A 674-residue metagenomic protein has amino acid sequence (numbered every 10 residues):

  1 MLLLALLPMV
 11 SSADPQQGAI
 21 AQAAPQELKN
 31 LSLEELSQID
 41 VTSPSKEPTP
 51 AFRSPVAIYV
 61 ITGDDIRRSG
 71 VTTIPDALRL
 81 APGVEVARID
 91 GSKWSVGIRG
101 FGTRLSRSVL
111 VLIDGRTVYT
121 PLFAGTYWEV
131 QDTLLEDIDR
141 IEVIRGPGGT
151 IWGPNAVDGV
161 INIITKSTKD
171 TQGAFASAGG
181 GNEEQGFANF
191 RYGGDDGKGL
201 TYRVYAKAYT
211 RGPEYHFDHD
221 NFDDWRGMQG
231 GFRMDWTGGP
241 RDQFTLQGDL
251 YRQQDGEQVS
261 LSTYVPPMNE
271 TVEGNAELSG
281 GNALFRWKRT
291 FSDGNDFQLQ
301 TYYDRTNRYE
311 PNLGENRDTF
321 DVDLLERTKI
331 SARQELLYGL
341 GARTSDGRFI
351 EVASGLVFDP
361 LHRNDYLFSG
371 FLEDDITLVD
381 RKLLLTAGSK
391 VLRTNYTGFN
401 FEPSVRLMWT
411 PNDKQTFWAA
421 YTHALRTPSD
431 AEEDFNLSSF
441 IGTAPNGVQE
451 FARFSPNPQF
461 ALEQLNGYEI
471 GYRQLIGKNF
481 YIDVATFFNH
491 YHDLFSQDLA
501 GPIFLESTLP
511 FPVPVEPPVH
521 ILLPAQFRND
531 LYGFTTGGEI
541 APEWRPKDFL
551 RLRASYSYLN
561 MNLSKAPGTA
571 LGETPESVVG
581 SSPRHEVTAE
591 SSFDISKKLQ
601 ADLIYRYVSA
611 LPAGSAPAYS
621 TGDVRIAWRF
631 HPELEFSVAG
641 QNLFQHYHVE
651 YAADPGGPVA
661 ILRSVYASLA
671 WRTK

Functional and structural regions predicted by a protein language model:
P15-R67, T290: Short, acidic, small-residue-rich periplasmic hinge/interaction motif at the N-terminus of Gram-negative outer-membrane
T42-Y59, P75, R79-T117, D139: Extracytoplasmic beta-strand/coil segments of soluble accessory domains associated with Gram-negative outer-membrane
T117-R145: Short acidic/polar hinge/loop motifs at secondary-structure boundaries that mediate gating or recognition
G149-T150, N162, D170-T171, G179 (+2 more regions): Periplasmic-side early beta-strands and strand-to-turn transitions of outer-membrane beta-barrels
L200, G294-Y309, T410, F417-W418 (+5 more regions): Membrane-embedded beta-barrel scaffold of Gram-negative outer-membrane proteins
W287, F440, N562-L563, V578-H631 (+3 more regions): C-terminal beta-barrel architecture of Gram-negative outer-membrane proteins
T377-L384, F487-Y491, P510-L611: Gram-negative outer-membrane beta-barrel transporters
H492, A616, A627-K674: C-terminal beta-signal and adjacent terminal beta-strands/loops of Gram-negative outer-membrane beta-barrel proteins
